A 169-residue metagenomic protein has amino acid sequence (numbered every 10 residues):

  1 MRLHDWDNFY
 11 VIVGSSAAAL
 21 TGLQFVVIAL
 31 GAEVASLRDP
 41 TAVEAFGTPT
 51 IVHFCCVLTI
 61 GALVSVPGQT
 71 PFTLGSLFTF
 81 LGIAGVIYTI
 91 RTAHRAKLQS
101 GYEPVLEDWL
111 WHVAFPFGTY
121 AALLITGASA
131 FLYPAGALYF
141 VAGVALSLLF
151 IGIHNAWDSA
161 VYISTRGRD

Functional and structural regions predicted by a protein language model:
D5-L20, P71-G85, F140-S147: Alpha-helical transmembrane segments
D7, V11-I12, R38-T59, G101-T119 (+1 more regions): Juxtamembrane helix-loop boundaries in multi-pass membrane proteins
A19, L23, G47-A62, T79-I90: Core segments of alpha-helical transmembrane spans in multipass integral membrane proteins
T21, V86-R95, L149-V161: Transmembrane alpha-helical segments that form the membrane-embedded catalytic/substrate-channel core of multi-pass
Q24-E44: Membrane-interface helix-loop junction between the first two transmembrane segments
V57-S65, P116-P134: Hydrophobic alpha-helical transmembrane segments in multi-pass integral membrane proteins
L63-Y120: Membrane-proximal helix-loop-helix units in multi-pass membrane proteins
A122-D169: Terminal transmembrane helical module of multi-pass membrane proteins
